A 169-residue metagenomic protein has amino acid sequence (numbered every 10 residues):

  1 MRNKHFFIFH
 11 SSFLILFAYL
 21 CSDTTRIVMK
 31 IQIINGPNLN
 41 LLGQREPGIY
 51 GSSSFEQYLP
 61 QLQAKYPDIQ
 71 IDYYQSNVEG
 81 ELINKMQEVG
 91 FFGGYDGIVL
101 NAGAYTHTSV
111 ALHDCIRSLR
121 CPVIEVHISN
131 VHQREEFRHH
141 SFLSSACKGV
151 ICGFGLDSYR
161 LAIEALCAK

Functional and structural regions predicted by a protein language model:
M1, F6-L20: Short, basic, low-complexity termini and linkers enriched in Ser/Thr/Gly/Pro that act as targeting/leader peptides
V28-I31: Extreme N-terminal starter segment of soluble prokaryotic enzymes
L41-E56: Glycine- and acidic-residue-enriched helix-capping/strand-helix junction motifs
D72-G80: Short beta->alpha junction loops
G90-G97: Short acidic/histidine-rich motifs immediately flanking catalytic phosphotransfer sites in two-component signaling
L100-N130: Mid-chain, well-packed structural core segment of small domains
Q133-K169: Short, glycine-/small-residue-rich phosphate/pyrophosphate-handling segment
